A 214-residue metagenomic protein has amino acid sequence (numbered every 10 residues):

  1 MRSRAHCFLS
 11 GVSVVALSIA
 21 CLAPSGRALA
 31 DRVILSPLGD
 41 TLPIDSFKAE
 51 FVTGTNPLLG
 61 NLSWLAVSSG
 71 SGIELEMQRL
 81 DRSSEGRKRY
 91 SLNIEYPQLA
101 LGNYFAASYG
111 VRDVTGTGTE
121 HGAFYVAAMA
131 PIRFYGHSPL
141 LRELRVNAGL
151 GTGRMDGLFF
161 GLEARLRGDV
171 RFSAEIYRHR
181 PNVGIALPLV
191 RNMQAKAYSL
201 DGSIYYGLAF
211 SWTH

Functional and structural regions predicted by a protein language model:
M1-T41: Cleavable N-terminal export/targeting peptides
G26-E120, P131-L140, G168-V170, E175 (+3 more regions): Transmembrane beta-barrel domains of Gram-negative outer membranes and organellar outer membranes
L80, G110-V114, G149-G153, H179 (+1 more regions): Active-site beta-loop-alpha junctions enriched in small/polar residues
T119-E163: Histidine/lysine/aspartate-rich catalytic loop segments that bind and position anionic ligands
G153-M155, R167-D169, H179-P181: Short Gly/Pro-enriched loop/turn and capping motifs at secondary-structure junctions
R180-H214: Predominantly the C-terminal beta-signal and adjacent terminal strand-loop region of outer-membrane beta-barrel
